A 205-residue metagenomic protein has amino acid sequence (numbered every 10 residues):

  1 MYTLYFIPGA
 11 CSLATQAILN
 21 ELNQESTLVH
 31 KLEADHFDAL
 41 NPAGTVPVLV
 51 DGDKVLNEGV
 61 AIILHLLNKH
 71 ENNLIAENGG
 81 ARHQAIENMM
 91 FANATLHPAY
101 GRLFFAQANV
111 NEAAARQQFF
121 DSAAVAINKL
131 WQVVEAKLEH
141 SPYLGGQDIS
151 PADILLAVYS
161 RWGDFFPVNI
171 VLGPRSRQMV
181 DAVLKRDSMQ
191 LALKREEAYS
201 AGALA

Functional and structural regions predicted by a protein language model:
M1-Q118: GST-like domain detector, emphasizing the conserved glutathione-binding G-site in the N-terminal thioredoxin-like
E33-A34, I149, A198: Positions that flank functional sites
A39, L156, K185, K194-R195: Phosphate-coordinating loops and pocket residues in cytosolic domains that bind phosphorylated ligands
G52-D53, V158, L191: Hydrophobic positions within alpha-helical membrane elements
A61, R175, S188, K194: Residue-level recognition of oxygen-bearing side chains
L67, Y159-S160, L193: Active-site-flanking alpha-helical
A92, L96-K185: GST-like fold's C-terminal all-alpha helical module
M189-A205: Terminal-tail/helix-coil boundary detector
